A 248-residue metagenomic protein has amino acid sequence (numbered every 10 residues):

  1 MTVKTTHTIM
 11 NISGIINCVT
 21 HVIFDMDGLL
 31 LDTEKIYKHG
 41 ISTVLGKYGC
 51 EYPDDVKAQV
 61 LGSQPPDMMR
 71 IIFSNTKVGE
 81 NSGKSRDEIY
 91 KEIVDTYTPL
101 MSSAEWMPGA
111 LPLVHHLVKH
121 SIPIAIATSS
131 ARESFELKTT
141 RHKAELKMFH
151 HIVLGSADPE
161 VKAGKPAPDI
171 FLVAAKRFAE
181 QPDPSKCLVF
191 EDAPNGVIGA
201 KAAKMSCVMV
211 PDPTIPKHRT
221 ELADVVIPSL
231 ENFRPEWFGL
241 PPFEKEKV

Functional and structural regions predicted by a protein language model:
M1-V19, R132-V248: Asp-based, Mg2+/Mn2+-dependent phosphohydrolase catalytic module
T6-A58: Active-site neighborhood of HAD-like aspartate-dependent phosphohydrolases
L30, W106, I124, V189: Conserved SAM-binding loop
I36, V60-Q64, E105-G109, S130 (+2 more regions): Short beta->alpha linker loops
K38, S42, P65-R70, Y90 (+2 more regions): An amphipathic alpha-helix signature
I41, A110-R141, A200: Substrate-recognition element of Asp-dependent hydrolases with the DxDx(T/V) motif
V44-L45, Q64-N81, K138-T139, A174-A175: Helix-loop "lid/cap" segments that line or gate small-molecule binding pockets
E51, F73-H115, H120: Metal-dependent phosphoesterase signature
